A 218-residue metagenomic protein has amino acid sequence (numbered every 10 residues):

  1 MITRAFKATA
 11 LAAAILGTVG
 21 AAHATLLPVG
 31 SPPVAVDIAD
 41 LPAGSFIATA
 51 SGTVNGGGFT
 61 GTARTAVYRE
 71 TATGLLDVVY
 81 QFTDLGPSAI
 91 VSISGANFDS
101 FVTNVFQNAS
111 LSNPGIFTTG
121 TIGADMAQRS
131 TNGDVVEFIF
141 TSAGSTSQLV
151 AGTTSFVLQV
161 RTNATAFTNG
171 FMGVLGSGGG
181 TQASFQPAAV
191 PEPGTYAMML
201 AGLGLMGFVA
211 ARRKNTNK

Functional and structural regions predicted by a protein language model:
M1-L27, T181-V209, T216: Short, threonine-centered small-residue motifs that mark membrane-proximal processing/anchoring sites and TM-junction
T25-A188: Extracellular or exported targeting regions of proteins
I93, M172-G173, L203, V209-A211: A generic "cationic amphipathic patch" detector
A143-G144, S155, V160, A197-M199 (+1 more regions): Non-transmembrane, interaction-prone segments in cytosolic or luminal domains
